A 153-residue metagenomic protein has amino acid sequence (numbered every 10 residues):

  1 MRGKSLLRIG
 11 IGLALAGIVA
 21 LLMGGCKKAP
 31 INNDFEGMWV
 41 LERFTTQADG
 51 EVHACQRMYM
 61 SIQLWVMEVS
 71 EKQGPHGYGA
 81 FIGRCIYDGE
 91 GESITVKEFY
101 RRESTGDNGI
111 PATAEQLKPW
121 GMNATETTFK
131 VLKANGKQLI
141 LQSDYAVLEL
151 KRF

Functional and structural regions predicted by a protein language model:
M1-C26: Sec-dependent bacterial lipoprotein signal peptides
C26-V40: N-terminal helix-cap/turn-to-beta initiation motif at the start of protein domains
N33, A54, M60-S61, D88 (+2 more regions): Residue-level signal for WD-repeat beta-propeller blades
E36-V40, L64-E68, E92, A134-I140: Short, hydrophobic/aromatic-rich segments at coil-to-beta transitions
M38-F44, D49-I62: Transition segment at domain starts
T45-H53, E68-A134: Contiguous, well-ordered beta-strand patches that form the walls/edges of small beta-barrel/beta-sandwich domains
K130-E149: Short, exposed beta-strand-loop hairpins at the edges of beta-sheets in extracellular/periplasmic proteins
R152-F153: Short, solvent-exposed mixed-charge patches
